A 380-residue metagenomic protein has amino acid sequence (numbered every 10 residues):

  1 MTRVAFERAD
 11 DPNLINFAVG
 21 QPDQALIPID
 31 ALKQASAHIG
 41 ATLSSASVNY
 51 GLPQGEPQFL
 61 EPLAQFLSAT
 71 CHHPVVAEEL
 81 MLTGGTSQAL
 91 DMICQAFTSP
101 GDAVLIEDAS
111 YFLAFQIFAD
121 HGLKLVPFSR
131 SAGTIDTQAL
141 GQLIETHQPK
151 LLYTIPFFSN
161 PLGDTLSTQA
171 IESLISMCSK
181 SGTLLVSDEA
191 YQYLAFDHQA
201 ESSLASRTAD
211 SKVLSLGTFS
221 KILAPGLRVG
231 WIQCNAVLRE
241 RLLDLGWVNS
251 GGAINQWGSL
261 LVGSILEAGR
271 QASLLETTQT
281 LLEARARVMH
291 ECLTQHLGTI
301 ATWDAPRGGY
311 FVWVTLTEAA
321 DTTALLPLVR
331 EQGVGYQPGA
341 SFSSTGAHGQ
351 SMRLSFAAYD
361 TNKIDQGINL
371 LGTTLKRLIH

Functional and structural regions predicted by a protein language model:
M1-G85, M92, E267, G335 (+1 more regions): N-terminal small-domain helix-loop-helix segment of the aminotransferase-like
A46-G182, Q192-D210, L282, N362 (+1 more regions): Conserved core of the PLP fold type I
S206-T280: Conserved core segment of the aminotransferase class I/II
C234, W313-A319, Y336-T374: Conserved PLP-binding active-site segment of the aspartate aminotransferase-like
G263, T280-H290, T302-T315: Conserved glycine-rich beta-strand-loop-beta hairpin in the small C-terminal domain of fold type I
L325-R330, I368-G372: Short amphipathic alpha-helices in soluble, non-transmembrane regions that often serve as interface/regulatory elements
